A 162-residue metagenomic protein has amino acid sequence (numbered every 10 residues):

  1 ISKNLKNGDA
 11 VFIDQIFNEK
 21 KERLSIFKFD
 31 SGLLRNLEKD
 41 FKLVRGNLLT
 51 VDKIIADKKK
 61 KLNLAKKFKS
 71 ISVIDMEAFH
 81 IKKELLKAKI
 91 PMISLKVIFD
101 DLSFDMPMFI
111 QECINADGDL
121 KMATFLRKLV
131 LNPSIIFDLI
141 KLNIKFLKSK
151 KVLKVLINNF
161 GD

Functional and structural regions predicted by a protein language model:
I1-D162: Glycine-rich phosphate- or other oxyanion-binding loops that anchor nucleotides, phosphorylated ligands
